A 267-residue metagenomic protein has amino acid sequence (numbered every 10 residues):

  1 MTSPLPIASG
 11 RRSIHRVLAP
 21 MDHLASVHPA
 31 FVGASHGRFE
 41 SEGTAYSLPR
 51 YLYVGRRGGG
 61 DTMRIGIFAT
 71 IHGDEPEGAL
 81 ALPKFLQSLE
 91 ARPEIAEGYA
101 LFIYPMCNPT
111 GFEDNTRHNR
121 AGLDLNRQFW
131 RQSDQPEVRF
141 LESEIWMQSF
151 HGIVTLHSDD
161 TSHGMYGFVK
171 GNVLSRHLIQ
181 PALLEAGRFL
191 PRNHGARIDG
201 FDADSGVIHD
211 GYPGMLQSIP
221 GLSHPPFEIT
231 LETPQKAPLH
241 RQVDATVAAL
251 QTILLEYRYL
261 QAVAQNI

Functional and structural regions predicted by a protein language model:
M1-I267: Structured catalytic-domain cores with a bias toward divalent-metal coordination
